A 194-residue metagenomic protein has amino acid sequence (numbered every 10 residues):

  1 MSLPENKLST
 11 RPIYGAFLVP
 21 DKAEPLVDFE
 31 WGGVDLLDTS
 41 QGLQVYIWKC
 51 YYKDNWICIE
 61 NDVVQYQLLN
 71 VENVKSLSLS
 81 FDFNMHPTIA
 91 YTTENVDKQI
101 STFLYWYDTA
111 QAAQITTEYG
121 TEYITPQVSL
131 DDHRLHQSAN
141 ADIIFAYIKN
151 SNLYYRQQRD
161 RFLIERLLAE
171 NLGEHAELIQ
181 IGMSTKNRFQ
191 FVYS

Functional and structural regions predicted by a protein language model:
M1-S194: Extracellular, repeat-based ectodomains that mediate carbohydrate processing or recognition
